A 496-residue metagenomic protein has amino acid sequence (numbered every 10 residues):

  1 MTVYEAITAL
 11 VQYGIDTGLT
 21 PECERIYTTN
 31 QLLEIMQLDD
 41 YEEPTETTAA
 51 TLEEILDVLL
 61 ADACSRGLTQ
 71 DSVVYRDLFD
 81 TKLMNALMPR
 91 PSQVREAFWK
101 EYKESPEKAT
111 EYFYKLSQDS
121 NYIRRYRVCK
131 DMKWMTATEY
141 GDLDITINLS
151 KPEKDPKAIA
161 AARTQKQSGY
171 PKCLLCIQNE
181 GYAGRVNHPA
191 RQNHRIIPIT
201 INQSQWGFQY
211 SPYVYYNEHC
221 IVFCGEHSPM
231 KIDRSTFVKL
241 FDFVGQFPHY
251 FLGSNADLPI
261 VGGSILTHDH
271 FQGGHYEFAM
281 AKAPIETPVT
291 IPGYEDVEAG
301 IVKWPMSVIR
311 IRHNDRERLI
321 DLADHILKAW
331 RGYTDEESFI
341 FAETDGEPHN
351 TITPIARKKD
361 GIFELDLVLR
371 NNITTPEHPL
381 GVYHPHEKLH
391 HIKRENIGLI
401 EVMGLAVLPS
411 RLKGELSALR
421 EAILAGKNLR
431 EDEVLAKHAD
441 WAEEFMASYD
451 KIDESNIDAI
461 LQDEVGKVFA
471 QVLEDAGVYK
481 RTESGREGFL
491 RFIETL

Functional and structural regions predicted by a protein language model:
M1-P229, K303-P305, L319-A323, A329-L405 (+1 more regions): Active-site microenvironments that recognize anionic phosphate/pyrophosphate groups
L143, F208, L252, D269-F271: Hydrophobic faces of well-ordered beta-strands that scaffold small-molecule active sites in alpha/beta enzyme cores
N193-R195, G225-L252: Helical scaffold of the NTase/Pol beta-like nucleotidyltransferase catalytic core
W206-S211, T236, L240-V244, T290-V297: Structured alpha-helical segments in the cores of large, soluble enzyme domains
N217-C224, G262-F278, D366-V368: Histidine-centered divalent-metal-coordination microenvironment in nucleic-acid enzymes
V244-S264, G273-L327, R331-T334: Catalytic or ion-translocation cores adjacent to nucleophile or general acid/base/metal-coordination motifs in diverse
P259-T267, D345-T351: Beta-rich nucleic-acid/ligand-interaction surfaces
